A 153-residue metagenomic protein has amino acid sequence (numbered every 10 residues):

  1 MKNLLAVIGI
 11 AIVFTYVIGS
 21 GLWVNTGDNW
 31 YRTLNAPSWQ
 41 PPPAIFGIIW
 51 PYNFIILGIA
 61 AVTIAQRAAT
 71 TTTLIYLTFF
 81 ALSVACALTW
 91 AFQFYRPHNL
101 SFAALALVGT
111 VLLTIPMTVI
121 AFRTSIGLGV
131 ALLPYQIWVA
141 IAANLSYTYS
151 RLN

Functional and structural regions predicted by a protein language model:
M1-L22: N-terminal signal-anchor transmembrane alpha helix
T26-S38, A65-T70: Membrane-interface helix termini and inter-helical loops of multi-pass transporters
L34-S38, L100-G109, G129-L132: Non-cytosolic membrane-interface motifs at loop->transmembrane helix junctions
P42-I55, H98-L112: Membrane-interface loop-to-helix entry segments
I55, I59-A91: Helix-adjacent hinge/juxtasegments
A69-T71, F92-S101, F122-I126, Y149-N153: Membrane-interface helix caps and helix-loop-helix hairpins in membrane proteins
F80-L88, A104-M117, Y135-V139: Hydrophobic alpha-helical segments of small multi-pass membrane proteins
R123-N153: Terminal transmembrane helical module of multi-pass membrane proteins
